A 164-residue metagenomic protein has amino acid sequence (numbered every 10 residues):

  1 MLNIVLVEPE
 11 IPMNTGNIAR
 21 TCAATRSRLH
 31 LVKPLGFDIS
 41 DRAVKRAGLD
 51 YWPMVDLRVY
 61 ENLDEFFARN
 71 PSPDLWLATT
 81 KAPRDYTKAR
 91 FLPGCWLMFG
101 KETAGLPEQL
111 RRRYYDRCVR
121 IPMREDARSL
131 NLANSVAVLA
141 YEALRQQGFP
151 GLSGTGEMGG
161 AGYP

Functional and structural regions predicted by a protein language model:
M1-P164: Post-transcriptional modification and biogenesis factors for structured RNAs of the translation apparatus
